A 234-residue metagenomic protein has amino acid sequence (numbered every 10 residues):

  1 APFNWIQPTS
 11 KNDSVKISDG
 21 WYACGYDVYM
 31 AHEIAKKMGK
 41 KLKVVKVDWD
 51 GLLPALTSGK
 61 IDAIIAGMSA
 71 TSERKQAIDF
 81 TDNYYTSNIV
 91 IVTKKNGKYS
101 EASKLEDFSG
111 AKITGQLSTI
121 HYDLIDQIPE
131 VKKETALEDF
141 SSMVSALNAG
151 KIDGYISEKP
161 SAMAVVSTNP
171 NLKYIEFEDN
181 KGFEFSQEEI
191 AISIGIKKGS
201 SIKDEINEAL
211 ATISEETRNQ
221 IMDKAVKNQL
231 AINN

Functional and structural regions predicted by a protein language model:
A1-M68, Q76: Extracytoplasmic small-molecule ligand-binding "clamshell" domains of the periplasmic binding protein/Venus flytrap
N4-S18, A31-K40, I120-F140, V144 (+1 more regions): Ligand-binding cleft/hinge of the Venus flytrap
N12-D13, K94-K112: Flexible hinge/capping segments at coil-to-helix
Y26, K43-P54, S100, T135-A149 (+1 more regions): Short helix-initiation/N-cap motifs at beta->coil->alpha
G39-K41, S58-A66, A111-K112, N148-S161 (+1 more regions): Alpha-to-beta junction loops
G51, G67-A77, L124-Q127, S141 (+1 more regions): A ligand-binding cleft/hinge motif common to bilobed small-molecule-binding domains
T86-T93, S167-L210, L230-N234: Periplasmic-binding protein-like
I120-L137, Y174-E178, N207-N234: Ligand-binding clefts/hinges and TM-proximal coupling segments of bilobed small-molecule sensing domains
